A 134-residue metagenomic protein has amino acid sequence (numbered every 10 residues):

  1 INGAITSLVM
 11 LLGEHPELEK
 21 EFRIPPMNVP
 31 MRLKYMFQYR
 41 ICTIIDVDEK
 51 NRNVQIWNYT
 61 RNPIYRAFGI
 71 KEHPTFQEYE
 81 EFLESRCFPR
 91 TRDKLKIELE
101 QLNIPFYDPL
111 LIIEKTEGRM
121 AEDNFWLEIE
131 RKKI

Functional and structural regions predicted by a protein language model:
I1-I134: Phosphate/dinucleotide-binding and metal-coordinating scaffold of catalytic cores in nucleotide-dependent enzymes
